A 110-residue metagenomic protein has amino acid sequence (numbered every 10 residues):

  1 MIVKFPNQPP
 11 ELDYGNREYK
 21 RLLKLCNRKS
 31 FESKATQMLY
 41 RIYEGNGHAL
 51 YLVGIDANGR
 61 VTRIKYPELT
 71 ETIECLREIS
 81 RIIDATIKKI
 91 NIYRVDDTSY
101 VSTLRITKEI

Functional and structural regions predicted by a protein language model:
M1-I110: Polybasic/polar functional segments that serve as interface/processing modules
